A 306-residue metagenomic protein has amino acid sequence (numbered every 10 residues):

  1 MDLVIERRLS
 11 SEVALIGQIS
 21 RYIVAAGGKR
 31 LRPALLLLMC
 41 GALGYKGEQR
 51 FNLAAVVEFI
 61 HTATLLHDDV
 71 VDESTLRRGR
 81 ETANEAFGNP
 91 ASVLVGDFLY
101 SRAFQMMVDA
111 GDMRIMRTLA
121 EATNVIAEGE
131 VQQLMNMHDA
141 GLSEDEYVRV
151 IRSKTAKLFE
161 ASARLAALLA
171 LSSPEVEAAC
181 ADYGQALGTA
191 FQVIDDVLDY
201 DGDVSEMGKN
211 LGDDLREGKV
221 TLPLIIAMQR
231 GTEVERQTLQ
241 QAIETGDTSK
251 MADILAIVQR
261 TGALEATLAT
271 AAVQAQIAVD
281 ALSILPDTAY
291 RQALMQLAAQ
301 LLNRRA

Functional and structural regions predicted by a protein language model:
M1-A306: All-alpha prenyltransferase/terpene-synthase fold signal
